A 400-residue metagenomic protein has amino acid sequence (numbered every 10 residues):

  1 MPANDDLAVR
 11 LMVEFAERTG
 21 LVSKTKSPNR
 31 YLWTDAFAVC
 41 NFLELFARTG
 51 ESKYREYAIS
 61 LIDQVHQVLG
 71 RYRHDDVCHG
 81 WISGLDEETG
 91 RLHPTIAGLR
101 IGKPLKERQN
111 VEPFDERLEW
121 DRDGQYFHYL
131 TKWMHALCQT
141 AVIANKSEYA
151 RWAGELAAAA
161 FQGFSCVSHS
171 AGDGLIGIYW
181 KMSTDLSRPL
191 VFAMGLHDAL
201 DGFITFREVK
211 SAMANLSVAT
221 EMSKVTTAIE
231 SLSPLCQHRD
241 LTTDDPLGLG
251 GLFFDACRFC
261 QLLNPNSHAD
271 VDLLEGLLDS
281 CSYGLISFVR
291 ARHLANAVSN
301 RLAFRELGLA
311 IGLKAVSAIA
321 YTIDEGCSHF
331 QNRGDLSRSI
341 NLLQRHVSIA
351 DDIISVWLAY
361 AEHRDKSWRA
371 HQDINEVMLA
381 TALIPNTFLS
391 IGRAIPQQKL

Functional and structural regions predicted by a protein language model:
M1-L400: Glycan-recognition and catalytic cores of secretory/periplasmic carbohydrate-active enzymes
